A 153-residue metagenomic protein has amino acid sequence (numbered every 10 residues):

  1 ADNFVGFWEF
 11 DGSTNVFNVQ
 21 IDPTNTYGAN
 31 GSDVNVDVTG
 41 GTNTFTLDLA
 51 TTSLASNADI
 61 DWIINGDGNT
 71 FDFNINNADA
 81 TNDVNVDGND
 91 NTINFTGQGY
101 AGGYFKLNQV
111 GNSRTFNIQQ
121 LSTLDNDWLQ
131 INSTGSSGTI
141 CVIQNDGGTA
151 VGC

Functional and structural regions predicted by a protein language model:
A1-C153: Low-complexity repeat regions of mature extracellularly deployed or surface/particle-associated proteins
